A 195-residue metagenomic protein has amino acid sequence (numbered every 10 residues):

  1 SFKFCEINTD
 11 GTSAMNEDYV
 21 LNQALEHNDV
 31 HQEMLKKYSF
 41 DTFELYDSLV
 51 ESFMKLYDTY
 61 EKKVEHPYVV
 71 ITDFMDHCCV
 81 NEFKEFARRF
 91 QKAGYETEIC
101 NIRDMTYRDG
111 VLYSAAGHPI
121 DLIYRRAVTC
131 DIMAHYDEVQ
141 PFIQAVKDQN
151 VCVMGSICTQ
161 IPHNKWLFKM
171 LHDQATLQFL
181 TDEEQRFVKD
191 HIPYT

Functional and structural regions predicted by a protein language model:
S1-G11: Conserved metal-phosphate-binding beta-hairpin within the catalytic cores of diverse ATP-dependent phosphoryl-transfer
G11-T195: Domain-scale recognition of functional cores that engage charged ligands
